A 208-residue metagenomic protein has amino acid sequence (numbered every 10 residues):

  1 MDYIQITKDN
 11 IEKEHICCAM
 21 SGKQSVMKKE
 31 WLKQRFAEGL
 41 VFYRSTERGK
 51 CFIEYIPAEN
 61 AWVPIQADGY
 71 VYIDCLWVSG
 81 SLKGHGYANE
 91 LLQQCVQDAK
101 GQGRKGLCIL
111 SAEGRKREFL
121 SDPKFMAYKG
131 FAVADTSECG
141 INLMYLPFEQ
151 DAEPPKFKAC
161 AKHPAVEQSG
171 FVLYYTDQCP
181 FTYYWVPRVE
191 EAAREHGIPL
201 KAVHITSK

Functional and structural regions predicted by a protein language model:
M1-R48, F181, W185-V189: Short amphipathic alpha-helix that is part of the acyltransferase structural core
R44, R48-N60, Y72, W77: Conserved beta-strand in the GNAT
N60-I73, K83: A conserved beta-turn-beta hairpin within the catalytic core of GNAT-like acetyltransferases that forms part
V78, G84-A99: Conserved acetyl-CoA-binding loop-helix of GNAT-fold acetyltransferases
A99-R115: Conserved GNAT acetyl-CoA-binding A-motif
L110, A127-M144: Conserved catalytic-core motifs of GNAT/GCN5-like acyltransferases
E138-H163: C-terminal "cap" of GNAT-fold acetyltransferases
C160-E195: Local sequence-structure signature of Cys/Sec-based thiol-disulfide redox active-site neighborhoods
